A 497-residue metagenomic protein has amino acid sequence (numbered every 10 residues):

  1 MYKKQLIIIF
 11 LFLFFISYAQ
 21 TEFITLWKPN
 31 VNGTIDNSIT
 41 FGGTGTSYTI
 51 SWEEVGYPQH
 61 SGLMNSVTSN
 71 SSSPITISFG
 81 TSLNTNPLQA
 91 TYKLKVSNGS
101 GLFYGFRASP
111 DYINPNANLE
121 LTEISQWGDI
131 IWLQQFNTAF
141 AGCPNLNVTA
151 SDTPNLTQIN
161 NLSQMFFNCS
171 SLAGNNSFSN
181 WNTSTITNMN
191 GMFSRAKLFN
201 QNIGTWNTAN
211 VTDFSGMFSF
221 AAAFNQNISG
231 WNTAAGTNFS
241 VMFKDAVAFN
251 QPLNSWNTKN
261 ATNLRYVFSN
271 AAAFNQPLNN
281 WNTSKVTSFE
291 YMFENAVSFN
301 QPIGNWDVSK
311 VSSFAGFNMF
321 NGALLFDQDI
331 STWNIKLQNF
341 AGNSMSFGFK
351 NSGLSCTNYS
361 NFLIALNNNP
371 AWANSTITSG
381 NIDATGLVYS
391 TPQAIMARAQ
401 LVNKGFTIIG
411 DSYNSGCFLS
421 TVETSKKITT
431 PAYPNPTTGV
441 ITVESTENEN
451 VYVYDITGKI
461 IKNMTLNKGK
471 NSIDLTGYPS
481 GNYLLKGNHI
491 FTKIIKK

Functional and structural regions predicted by a protein language model:
M1-E22, T421, L484-G487: Bacterial Sec-dependent N-terminal signal peptides
K4-Q5, Q226, T233, F239 (+8 more regions): N-terminal cationic leader/targeting segments used for protein routing and processing
Q5, A394-I395, N435: Alpha-helix initiation and N-capping motif
Q5, L26, I428-A432: A generic hydrophobic-helix recognition signal that picks specific residues within alpha-helical hydrophobic
L13-F15, V402, K426: Short, structurally constrained coil/turn elements that cap an alpha-helix or connect an alpha-helix to the following
F14, P154-T157, P434-P436, S445: Proline-rich low-complexity regions
Q20-F418: Negatively charged
T424-K497: C-terminal outer-membrane/trafficking sorting elements
